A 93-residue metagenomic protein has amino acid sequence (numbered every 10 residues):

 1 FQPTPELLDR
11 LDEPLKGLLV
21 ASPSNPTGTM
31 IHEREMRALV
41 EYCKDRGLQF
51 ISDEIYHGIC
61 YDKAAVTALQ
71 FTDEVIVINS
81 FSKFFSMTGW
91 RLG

Functional and structural regions predicted by a protein language model:
F1-G17, P26-F50, E54-M87: Active-site pre-lysine segment of PLP-dependent enzymes
A21: Residues lining the SAM
W90: Rossmann-fold dinucleotide-binding core
